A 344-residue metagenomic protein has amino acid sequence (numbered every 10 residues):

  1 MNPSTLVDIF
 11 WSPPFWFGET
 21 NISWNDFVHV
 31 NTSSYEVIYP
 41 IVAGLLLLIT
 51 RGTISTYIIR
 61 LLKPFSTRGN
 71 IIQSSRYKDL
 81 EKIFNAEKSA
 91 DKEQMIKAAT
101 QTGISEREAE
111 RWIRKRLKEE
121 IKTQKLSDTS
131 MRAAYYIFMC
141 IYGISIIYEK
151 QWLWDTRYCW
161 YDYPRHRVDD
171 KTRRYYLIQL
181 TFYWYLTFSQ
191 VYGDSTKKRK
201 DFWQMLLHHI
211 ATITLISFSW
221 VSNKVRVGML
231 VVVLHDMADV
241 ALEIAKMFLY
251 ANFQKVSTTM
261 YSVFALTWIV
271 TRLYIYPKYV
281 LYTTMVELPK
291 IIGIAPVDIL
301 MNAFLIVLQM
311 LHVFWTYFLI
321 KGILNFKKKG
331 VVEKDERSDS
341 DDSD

Functional and structural regions predicted by a protein language model:
M1-R226, K246-N252, V256-W268, Y276-V307 (+1 more regions): Membrane-helix and juxtamembrane interface regions of eukaryotic multi-pass membrane proteins
L234-A245: Alpha-helical transmembrane segments and their membrane-interface exit regions
